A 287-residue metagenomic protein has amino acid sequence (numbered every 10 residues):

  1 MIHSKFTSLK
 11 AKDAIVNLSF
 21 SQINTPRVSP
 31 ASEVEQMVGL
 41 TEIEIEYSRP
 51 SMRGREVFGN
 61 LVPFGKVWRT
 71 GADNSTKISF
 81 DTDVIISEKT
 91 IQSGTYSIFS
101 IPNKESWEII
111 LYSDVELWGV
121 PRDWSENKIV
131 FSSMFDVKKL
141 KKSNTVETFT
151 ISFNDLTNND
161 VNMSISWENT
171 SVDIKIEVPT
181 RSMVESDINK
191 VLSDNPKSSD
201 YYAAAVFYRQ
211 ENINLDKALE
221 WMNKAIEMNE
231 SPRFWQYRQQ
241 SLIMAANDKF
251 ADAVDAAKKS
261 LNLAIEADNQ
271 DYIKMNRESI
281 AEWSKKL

Functional and structural regions predicted by a protein language model:
M1-T25: Bacterial Sec-dependent N-terminal signal peptides
E42-S93, F99-D187, V191-N195, S231: Extended, well-structured beta-strand/loop surface patches that form recognition or cofactor-anchoring regions within
I188-L242, K249: Alpha-helical adaptor scaffolds
S231-Q236, A264-N276: Boundary/linker segments of alpha-helical solenoid repeat arrays
A246-A256, I280-L287: Alpha-helical linker/edge segments of TPR/alpha-solenoid repeat scaffolds and analogous pre-/post-domain helices
A251-D268: TPR/TPR-like (Sel1-like) alpha-helical repeat modules
